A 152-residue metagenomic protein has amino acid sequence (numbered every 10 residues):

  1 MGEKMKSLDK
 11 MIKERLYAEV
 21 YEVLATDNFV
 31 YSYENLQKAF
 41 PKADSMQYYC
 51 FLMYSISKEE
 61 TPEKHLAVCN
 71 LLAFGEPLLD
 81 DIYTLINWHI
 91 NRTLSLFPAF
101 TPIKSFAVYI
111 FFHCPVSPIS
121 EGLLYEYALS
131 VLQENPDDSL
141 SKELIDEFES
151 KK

Functional and structural regions predicted by a protein language model:
M1-F51: Terminal domain-start segments
G2, F29-L36, S95-I103, Q133-L144: Boundary/linker segments of alpha-helical solenoid repeat arrays
E14-V23, M46-S57, I82-L94, I119-L132: Alpha-helical repeat scaffolds
A18-Q37, K58-G75, A99-H113: Amphipathic alpha-helical repeat scaffolds of TPR domains
Y33-K42, A73-T84, F111-L123: Short coil/turn connectors between adjacent alpha-helices in alpha-solenoid helical repeat scaffolds
M46, P62, L78-I82, F100 (+2 more regions): Alpha-solenoid repeat scaffolds
K64-T93: Well-ordered, non-transmembrane segments within structured domains
L123-K152: Terminal, low-structured helical/coil segments at or just beyond the last alpha-helical repeat
